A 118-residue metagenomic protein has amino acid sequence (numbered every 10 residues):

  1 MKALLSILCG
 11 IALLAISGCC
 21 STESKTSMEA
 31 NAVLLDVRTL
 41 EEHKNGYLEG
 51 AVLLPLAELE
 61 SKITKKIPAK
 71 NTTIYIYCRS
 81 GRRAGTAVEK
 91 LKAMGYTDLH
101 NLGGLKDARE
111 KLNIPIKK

Functional and structural regions predicted by a protein language model:
K2-L8, C19-A32, L40-T72, R82-K118: Rhodanese-like catalytic fold shared by cysteine-dependent sulfurtransferases and DSP/PTP-type phosphatases
L13-S17: Bacterial Sec-type N-terminal signal peptides, specifically the leucine/valine-rich hydrophobic h-region
V37: Mature N-terminal segment immediately following signal peptide/propeptide cleavage in secreted/periplasmic
Y77: Short, surface-exposed ligand- or partner-binding patches at beta-edge/loop junctions that are enriched in aromatics
